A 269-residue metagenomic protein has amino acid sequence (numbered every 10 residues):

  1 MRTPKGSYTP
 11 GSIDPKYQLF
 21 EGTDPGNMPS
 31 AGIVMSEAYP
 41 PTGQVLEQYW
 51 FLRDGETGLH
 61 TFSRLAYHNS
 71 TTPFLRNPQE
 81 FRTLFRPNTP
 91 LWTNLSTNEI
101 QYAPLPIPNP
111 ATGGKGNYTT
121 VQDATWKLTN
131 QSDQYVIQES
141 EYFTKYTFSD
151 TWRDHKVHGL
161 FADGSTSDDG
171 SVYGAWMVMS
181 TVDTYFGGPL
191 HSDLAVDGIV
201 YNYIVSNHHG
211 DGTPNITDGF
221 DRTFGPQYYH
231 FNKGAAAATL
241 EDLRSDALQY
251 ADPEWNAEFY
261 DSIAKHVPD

Functional and structural regions predicted by a protein language model:
M1-G225: Beta-strand/loop-rich accessory regions of lumenal/periplasmic or secreted enzymes, predominantly carbohydrate-active
A237-L240, D252-N256: Peripheral membrane interaction modules
K265-D269: A short, amphipathic beta-strand motif
